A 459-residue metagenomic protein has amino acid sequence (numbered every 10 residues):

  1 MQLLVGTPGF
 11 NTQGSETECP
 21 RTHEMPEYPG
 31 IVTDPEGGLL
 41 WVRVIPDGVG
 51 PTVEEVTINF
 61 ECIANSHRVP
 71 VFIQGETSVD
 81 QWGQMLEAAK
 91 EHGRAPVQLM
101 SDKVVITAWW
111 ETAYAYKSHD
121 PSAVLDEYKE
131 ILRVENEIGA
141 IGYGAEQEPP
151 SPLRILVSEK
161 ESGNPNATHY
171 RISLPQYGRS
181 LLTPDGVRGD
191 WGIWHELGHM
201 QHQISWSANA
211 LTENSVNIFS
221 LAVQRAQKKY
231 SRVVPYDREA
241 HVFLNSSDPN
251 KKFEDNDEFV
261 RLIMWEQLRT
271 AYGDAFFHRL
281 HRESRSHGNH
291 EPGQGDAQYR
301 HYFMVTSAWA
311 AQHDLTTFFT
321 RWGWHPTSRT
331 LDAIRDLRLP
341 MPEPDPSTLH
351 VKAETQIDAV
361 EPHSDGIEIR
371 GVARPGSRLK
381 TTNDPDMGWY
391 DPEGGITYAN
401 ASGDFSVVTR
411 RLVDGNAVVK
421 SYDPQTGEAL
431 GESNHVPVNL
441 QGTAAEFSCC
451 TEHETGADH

Functional and structural regions predicted by a protein language model:
M1-R68: Beta-strand-enriched, solvent-exposed domains that form extended recognition/catalytic surfaces
G9, Q13-T17, Q74, S78 (+12 more regions): Extracytoplasmic low-complexity repetitive segments enriched in small/polar residues
F10-G14, D296, D386-D391: Acidic Ser/Thr/Pro-rich low-complexity disordered segments that often serve as glycosylated linkers/stalks around
N59-Q98, L440-E452: Low-complexity, Pro/Ser/Thr- and charge-rich linker/hinge segments at domain boundaries
M85-G293, F303, S307: Catalytic cores of extracellular degradative/oxidative enzymes
Y299-Q356, E446: Beta/coil-rich, acidic/histidine-enriched accessory regions frequently appended to metallopeptidases
A353-H453: Ser/Thr-rich low-complexity repeats and stalk/linker segments
H453-H459: N-terminal low-complexity segments that are often proline-rich with Ser/Thr-Pro
